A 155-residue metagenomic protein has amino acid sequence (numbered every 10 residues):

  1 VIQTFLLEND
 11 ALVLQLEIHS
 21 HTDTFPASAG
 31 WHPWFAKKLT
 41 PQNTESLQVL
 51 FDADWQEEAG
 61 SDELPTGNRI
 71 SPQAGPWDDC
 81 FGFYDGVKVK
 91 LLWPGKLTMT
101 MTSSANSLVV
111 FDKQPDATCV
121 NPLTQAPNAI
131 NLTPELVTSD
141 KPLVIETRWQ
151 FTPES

Functional and structural regions predicted by a protein language model:
V1-A29, P33: Acidic, contiguous internal or C-terminal segments within carbohydrate-active enzymes that form a structured patch used
I2, P26, H32-A36, G82 (+2 more regions): Generic, ordered loop/turn and secondary-structure boundary motif
F5, Q15, V49, L97-M99 (+1 more regions): Short, Φ-rich (hydrophobic/aromatic) sequence segments
L6-A11, L39-E45, K113-P115: A short, structured loop/turn motif at beta-sheet edges
L7, I18, P33-K37, F51 (+3 more regions): Hydrophobic side chains in beta-strands
N9-A11, S28, T44, Y84-G86 (+1 more regions): A general secondary-structure signal for short beta-strands and their flanking turns/coil in non-transmembrane regions
D23-P26, P33-S104: Active-site/ligand-binding surface loops and adjacent short beta/alpha elements that line catalytic pockets across
G75-S155: Beta-strand-rich recognition/accessory modules
